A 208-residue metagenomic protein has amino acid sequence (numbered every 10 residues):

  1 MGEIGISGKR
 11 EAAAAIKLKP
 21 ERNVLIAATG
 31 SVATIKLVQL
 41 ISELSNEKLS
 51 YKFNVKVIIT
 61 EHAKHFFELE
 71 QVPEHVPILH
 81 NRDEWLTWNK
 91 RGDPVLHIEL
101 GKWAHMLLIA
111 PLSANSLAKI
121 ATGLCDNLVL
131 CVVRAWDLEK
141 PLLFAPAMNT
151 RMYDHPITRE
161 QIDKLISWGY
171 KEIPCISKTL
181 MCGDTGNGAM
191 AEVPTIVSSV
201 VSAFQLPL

Functional and structural regions predicted by a protein language model:
M1-F144, T150-L208: A cross-family phosphate/adenosyl-ligand binding-site feature
